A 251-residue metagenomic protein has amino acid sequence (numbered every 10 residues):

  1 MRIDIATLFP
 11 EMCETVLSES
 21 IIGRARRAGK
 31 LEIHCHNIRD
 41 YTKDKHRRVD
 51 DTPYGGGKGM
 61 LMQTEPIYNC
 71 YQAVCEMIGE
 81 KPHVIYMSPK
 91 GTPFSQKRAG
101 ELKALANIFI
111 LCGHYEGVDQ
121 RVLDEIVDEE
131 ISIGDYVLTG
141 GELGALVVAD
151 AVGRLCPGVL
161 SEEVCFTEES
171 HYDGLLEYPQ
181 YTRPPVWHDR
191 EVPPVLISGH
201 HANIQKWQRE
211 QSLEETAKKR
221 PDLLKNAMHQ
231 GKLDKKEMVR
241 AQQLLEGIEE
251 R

Functional and structural regions predicted by a protein language model:
M1, P184-R251: SAM-dependent methyltransferases
M1-V74, A202-K225: N-terminal nucleotide/polyanion-binding subdomain common to many enzyme families
D4-A6, H34-H36, I85, I108-F109 (+1 more regions): Hydrophobic/aromatic beta-strand patches that form the interior of the parallel beta-sheet core in alpha/beta enzyme
I38-Y41, H114-V118: Short glycine-enriched loops at secondary-structure junctions
Q63-H114, P157: S-adenosyl-L-methionine/SAH cofactor-binding core of RNA-modifying enzymes
P93-Q96, V118-Q120, A145: Short, well-ordered alpha-helical microsegments
V122-E169: Structured adenosyl-cofactor binding patch, chiefly the S-adenosyl-L-methionine
L143, L155-V195: Internal, active-site/partner-interface "lid" segment
